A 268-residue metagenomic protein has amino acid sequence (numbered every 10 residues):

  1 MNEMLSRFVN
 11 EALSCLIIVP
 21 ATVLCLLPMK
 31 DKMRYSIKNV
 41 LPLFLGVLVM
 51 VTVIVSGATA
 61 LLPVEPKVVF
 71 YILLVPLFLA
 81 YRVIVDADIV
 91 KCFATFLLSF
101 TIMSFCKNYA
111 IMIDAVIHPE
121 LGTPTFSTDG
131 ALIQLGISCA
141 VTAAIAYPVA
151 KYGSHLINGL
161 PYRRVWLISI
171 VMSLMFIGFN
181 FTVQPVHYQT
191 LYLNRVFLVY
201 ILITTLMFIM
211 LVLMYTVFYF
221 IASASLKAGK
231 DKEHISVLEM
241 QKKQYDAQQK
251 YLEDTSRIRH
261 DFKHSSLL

Functional and structural regions predicted by a protein language model:
M1-V9: Short, strongly hydrophobic alpha-helical membrane anchors
N10-C15, F262: Membrane-interface micro-motifs in multi-pass membrane enzymes
C15, V19-L41, V53-L174, F179-Y188: Juxtamembrane segments at transmembrane-helix boundaries in multi-pass signal-transduction membrane proteins
I145-N158, F179-L191, M207-S236: Juxtamembrane or sensor-core-proximal signal-transducing alpha helices that couple sensory domains to cytosolic
S169-F176, S236-S256: Cytosolic juxtamembrane regulatory segments of multi-pass membrane proteins
V196-T205: Hydrophobic alpha-helical transmembrane segments
E253-L267: Conserved phosphoacceptor histidine of two-component systems
